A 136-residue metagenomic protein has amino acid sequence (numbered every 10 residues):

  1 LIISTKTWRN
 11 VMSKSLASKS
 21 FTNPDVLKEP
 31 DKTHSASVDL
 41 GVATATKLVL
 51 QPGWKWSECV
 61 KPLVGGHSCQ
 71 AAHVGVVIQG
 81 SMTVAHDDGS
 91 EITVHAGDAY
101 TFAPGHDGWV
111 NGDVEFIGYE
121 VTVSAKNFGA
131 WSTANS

Functional and structural regions predicted by a protein language model:
I2-V49, S57-E58, T133-S136: A short, N-terminal "cap"/entry segment at the start of jelly-roll beta-barrel domains of the cupin/DSBH fold
S35-S37, P52-A71: Compact, glycine-rich, soluble single-domain proteins
K55-W56, G80-A85, G108: Short beta-strand segments in beta-sandwich/barrel cores
P62-D88: Glycine- and acidic-residue-biased ligand/ion/polar-headgroup-sensing regions
H86-G105: Short acidic-glycine-tyrosine-enriched beta hairpin
A103-F128: Ligand-binding loop in jelly-roll beta-barrel domains
